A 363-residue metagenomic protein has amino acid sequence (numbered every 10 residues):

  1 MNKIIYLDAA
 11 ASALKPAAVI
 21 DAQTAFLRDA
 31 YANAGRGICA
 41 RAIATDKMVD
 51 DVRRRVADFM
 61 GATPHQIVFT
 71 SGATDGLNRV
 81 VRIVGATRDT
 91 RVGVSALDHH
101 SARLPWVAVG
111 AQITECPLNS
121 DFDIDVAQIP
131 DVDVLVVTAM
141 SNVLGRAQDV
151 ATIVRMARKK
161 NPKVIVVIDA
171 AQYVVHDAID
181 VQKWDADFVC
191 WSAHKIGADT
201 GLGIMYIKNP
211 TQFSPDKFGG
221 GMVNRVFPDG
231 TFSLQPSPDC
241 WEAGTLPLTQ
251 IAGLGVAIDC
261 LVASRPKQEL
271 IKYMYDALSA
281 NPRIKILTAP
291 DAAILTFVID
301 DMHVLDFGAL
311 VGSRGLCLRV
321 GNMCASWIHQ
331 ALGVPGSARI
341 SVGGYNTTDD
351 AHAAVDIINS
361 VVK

Functional and structural regions predicted by a protein language model:
M1-K363: Pyridoxal 5′-phosphate
